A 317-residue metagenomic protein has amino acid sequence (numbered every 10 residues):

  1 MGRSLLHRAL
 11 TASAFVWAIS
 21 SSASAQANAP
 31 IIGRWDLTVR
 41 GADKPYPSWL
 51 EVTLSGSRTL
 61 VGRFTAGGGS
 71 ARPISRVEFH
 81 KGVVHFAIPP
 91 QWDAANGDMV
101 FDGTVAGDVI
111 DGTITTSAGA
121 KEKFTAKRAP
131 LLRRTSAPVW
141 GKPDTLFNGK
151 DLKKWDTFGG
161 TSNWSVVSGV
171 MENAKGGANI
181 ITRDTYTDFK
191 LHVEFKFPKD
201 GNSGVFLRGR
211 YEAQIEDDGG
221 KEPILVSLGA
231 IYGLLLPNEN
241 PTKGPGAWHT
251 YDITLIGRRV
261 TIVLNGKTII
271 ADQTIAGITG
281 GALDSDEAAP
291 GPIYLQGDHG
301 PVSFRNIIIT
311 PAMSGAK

Functional and structural regions predicted by a protein language model:
M1-T11: Bacterial N-terminal signal peptides that target proteins for export
A9-S21: Bacterial N-terminal signal peptides
A23-A27: Boundary at the C-terminal end of the N-terminal hydrophobic targeting segment
P30, R34-K317: Carbohydrate-interacting regions of secretory-pathway proteins
